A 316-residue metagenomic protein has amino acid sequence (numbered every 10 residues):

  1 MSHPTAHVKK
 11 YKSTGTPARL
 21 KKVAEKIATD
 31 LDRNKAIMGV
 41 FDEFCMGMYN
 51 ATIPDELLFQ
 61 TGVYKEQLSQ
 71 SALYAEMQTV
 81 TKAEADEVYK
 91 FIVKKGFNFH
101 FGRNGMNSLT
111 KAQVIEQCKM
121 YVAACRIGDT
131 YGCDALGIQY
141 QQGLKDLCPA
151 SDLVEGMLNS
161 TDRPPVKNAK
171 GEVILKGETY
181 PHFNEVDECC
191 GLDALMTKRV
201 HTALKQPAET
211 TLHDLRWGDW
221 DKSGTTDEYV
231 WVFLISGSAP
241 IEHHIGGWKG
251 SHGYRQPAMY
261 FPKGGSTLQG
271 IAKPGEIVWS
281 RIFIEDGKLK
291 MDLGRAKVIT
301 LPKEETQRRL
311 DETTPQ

Functional and structural regions predicted by a protein language model:
M1-Y89, G96-G102: Cap/lid and interdomain-hinge subdomains that line or gate substrate/regulatory clefts in soluble alpha/beta enzymes
Q60-T61, V80, Y89, K95 (+3 more regions): Anaerobic metallocofactor- and corrinoid-dependent redox/one-carbon enzyme cores, especially those from methanogenesis
